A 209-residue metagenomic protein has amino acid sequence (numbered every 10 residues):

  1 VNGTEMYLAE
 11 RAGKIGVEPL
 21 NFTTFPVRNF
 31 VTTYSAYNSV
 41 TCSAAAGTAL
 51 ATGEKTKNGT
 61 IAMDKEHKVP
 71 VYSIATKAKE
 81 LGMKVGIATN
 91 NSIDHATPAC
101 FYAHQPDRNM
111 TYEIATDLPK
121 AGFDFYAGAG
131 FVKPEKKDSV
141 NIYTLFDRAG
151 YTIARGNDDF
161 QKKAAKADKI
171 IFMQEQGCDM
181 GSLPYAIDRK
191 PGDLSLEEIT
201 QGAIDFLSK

Functional and structural regions predicted by a protein language model:
V1-E135, I142-A164, D168, L194: N-terminal catalytic scaffold of extracellular/periplasmic and nuclease hydrolases that process anionic headgroups
V132-T144, Q176-I187: Acidic-aromatic/histidine active-site loop/patch
D158-K209: Anion-binding catalytic surfaces of enzymes that hydrolyze or transfer phosphate/sulfate esters
